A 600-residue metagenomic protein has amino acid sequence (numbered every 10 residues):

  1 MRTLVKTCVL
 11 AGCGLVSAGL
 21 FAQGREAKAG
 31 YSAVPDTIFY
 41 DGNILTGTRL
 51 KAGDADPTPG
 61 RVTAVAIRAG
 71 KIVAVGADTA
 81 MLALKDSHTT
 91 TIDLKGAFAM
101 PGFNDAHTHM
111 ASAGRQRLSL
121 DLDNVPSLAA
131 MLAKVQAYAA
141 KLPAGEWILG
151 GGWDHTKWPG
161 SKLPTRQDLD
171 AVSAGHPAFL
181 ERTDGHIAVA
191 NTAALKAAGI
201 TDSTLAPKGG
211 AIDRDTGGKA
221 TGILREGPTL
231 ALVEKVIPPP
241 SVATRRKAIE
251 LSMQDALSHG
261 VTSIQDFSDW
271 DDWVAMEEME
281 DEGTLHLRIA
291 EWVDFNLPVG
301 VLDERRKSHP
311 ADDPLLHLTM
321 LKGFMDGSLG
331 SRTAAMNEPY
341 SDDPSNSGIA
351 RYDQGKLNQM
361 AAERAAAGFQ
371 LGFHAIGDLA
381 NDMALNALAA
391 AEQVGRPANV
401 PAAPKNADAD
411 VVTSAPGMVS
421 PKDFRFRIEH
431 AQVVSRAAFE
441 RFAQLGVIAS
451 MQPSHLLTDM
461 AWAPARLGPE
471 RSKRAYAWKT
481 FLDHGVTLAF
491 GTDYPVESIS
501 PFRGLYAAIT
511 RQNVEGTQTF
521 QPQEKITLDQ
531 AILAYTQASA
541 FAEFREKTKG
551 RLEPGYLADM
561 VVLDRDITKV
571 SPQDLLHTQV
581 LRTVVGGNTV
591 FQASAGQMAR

Functional and structural regions predicted by a protein language model:
M1-V9: Bacterial N-terminal signal peptides that target proteins for export
R25, A29-Y40, L45, R49-K51 (+12 more regions): Divalent metal-binding segments
A74-V75, G150, M560-L563, Q592: A generic structural signal for residues embedded in beta-strands
E280-G283, R306-L316, F442-G446: Acidic (Asp/Glu)-rich catalytic clusters
A362-G372, L379-K405, A415-F426, H430-A431 (+4 more regions): His/Asp/Glu-enriched, well-ordered alpha-helical/loop segment that forms or immediately abuts the divalent-metal
Q592-R600: Glycine- and charge-enriched low-complexity intrinsically disordered segments
